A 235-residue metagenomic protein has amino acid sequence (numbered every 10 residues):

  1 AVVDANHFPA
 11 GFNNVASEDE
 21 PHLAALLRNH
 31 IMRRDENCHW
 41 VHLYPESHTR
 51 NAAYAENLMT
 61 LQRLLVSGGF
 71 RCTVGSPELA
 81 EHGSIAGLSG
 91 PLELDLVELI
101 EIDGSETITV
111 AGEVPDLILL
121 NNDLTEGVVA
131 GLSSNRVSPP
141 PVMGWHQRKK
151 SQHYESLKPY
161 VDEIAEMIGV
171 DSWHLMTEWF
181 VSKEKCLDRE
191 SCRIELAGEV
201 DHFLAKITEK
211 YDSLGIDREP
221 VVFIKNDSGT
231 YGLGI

Functional and structural regions predicted by a protein language model:
A1-S84, I194, K206-V221, T230-G234: ATP-dependent carboxylate activation and anion-phosphoryl transfer catalytic cores that bind Mg-ATP to form
N6, D123, D227: Anionic group-transfer/hydrolysis microenvironments
R33-N37, I108-D116, G131-L132, G215-D217: Flexible, charged surface loops at secondary-structure boundaries
W40-R50, G69-T73, V114-S156, Y160-T177: A short, GP-enriched loop/loop-strand-helix hinge that lies immediately N-terminal to, or at the N-terminal rim
L64, S89-E93, V110-G112, V129-V137: Short, surface-exposed basic-aromatic patches at helix termini and helix-loop junctions that form
R71-G112: A short, well-structured beta->alpha microelement
V97-I108, G112, Q147-I235: Active-site nucleotide/adenylate-binding loops and adjacent lid/helix of ATP-dependent enzymes
